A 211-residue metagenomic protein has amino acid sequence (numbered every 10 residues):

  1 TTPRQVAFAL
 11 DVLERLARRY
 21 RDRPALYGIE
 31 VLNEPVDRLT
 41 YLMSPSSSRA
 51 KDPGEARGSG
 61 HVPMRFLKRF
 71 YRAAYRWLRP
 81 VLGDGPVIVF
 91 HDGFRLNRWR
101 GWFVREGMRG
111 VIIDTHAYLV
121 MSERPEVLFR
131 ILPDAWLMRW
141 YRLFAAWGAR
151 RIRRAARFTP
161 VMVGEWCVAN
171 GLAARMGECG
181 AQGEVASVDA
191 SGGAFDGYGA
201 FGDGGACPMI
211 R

Functional and structural regions predicted by a protein language model:
T1-G177: Active-site region of glycoside hydrolase catalytic domains
F158-E178, G183, A190-R211: C-terminal, well-structured subdomains that either form a transmembrane helix-short loop-helix hairpin in multi-pass
